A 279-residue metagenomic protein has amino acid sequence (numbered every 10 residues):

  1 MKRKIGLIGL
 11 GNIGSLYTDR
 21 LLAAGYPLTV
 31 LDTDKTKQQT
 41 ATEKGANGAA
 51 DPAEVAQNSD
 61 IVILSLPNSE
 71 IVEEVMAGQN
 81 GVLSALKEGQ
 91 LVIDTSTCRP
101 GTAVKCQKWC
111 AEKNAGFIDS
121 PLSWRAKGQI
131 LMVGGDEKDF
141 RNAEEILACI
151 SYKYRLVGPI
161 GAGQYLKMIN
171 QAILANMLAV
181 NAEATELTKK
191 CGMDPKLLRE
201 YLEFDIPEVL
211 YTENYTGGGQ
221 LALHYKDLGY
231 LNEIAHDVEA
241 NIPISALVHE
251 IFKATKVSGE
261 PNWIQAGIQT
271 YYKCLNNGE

Functional and structural regions predicted by a protein language model:
M1-L64, Q90, A126-G128: NAD(P)+-binding Rossmann beta1-loop-alpha1 motif at the extreme N-terminus of oxidoreductases
Y17-T18, C106, L187: Hydrophobic residues within alpha-helices that form the first helical element adjacent to the glycine-rich loop
L28, G48, G116-F117, Y154 (+2 more regions): Hydrophobic beta-strand scaffold residues
P52-G116: Rossmann-fold NAD(P) dinucleotide-binding segment
C98-A172: Rossmann-fold dinucleotide-binding core
A162-L275: Helical "substrate-binding/catalytic lid" subdomain of Rossmann-like NAD(P)-dependent dehydrogenases/reductases
